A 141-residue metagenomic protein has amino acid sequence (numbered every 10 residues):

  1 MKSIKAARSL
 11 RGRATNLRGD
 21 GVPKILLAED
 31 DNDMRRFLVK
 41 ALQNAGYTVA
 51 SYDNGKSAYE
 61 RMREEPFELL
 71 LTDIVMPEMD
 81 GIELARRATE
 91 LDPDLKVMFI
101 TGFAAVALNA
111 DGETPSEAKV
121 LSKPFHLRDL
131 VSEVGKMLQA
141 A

Functional and structural regions predicted by a protein language model:
M1-L26, R128-A141: Non-catalytic signal-transmission and effector/linker regions of two-component phosphorelay proteins
E29: Conserved acidic carboxylate
D33-N44: Charged docking surfaces used in two-component/phosphorelay signaling
G46-D53, R61: Short hydrophobic/Thr-rich beta-strand motif most characteristic of the beta2 strand and flanking loop of CheY-like
D53-S57, D80-L84: Acidic catalytic/metal-coordinating carboxylates
D73: Active-site residues of response regulator receiver
M76: Receiver (REC) domain active-site loop signature in two-component systems and cognate sites in sensor histidine kinases
